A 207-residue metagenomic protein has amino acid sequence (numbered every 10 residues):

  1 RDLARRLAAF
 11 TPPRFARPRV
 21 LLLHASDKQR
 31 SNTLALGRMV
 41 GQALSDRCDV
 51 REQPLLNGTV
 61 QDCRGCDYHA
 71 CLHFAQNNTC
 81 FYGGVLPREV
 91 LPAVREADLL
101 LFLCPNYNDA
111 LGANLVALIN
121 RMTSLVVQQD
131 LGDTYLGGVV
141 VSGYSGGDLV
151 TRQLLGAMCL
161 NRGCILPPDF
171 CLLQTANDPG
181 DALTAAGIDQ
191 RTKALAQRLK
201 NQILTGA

Functional and structural regions predicted by a protein language model:
R1-D2, L131-L173: Short, glycine-/small-residue-rich phosphate/pyrophosphate-handling segment
D2-L125, P167, G180-A207: N-terminal beta1-alpha1-beta2 submodule of the flavodoxin-like/Rossmannoid cofactor-binding fold
R14-F15, Q129-D133: Short helix-terminating capping/connector loops at secondary-structure junctions
H24-S26, V140, A176: Short, histidine-centered active-site or binding-site loop motifs used for metal coordination, general acid-base
V60-D62, G146, T175-A176: Generic structural signal for helix capping and beta-alpha/helix-loop junctions
